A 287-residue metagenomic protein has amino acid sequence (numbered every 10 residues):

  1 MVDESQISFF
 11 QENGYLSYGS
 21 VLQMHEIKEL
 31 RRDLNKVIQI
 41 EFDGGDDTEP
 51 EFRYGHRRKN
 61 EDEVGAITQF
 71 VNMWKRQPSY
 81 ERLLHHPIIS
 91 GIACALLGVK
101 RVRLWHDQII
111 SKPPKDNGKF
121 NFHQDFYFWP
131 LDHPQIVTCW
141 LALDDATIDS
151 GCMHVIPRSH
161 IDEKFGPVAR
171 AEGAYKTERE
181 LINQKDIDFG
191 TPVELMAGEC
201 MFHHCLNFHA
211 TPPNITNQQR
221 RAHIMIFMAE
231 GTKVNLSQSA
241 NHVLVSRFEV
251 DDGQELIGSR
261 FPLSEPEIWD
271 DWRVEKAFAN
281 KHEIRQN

Functional and structural regions predicted by a protein language model:
M1-E12, G19-F122, F128-L131, V168: Non-heme Fe(II)-dependent double-stranded beta-helix
I40, D46-T48, R58, C200 (+1 more regions): Non-heme Fe(II)/2-oxoglutarate
G55, Q124, E172-F189, N217-Q219 (+1 more regions): Short, surface-exposed loop/helix-turn segments at secondary-structure junctions that function as lids/hinges flanking
R76, W105, Q135, D149-G151 (+2 more regions): Residues that flank catalytic or metal-binding motifs in active/ligand-binding sites
V99-V102, F126, P130-D132, A142-C152 (+1 more regions): Active-site region of the double-stranded beta-helix
D125-Y127, I136, H209-N214: Glycine-rich phosphate/pyrophosphate-binding beta-alpha loops
P130-I148, E194, F202, I226-E230: Short, conserved beta-strand element in jelly-roll/cupin
A146-P212, T232: Double-stranded beta-helix
